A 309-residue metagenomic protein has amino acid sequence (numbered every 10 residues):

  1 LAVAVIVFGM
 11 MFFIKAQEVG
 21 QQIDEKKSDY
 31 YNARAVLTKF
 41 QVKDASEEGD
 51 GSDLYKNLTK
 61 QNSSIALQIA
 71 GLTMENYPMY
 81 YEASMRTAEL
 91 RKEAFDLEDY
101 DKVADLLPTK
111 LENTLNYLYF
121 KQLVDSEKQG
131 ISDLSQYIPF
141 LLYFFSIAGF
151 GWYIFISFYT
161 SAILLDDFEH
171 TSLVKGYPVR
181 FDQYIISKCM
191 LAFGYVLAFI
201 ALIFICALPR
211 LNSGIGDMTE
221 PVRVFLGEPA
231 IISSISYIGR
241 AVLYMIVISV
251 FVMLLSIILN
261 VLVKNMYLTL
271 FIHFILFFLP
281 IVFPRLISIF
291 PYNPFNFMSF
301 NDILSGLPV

Functional and structural regions predicted by a protein language model:
L1, S161-A198: Helix-loop-helix units of permease transmembrane domains in multi-pass membrane transporters, especially ABC
I6-M11, I275-P284, N301: Aromatic-anchored segments of alpha-helical transmembrane domains
I6-R34, N116-I163, S187-V261, S305-V309: Secretory targeting signals
K15-S157, V309: Membrane-embedded or membrane-proximal helical elements that form or frame transporter/channel pores
D167, I246, V250, F278 (+1 more regions): Hydrophobic alpha-helical transmembrane bundles that constitute the permease/transmembrane domains of multi-pass
V174-K175, I257-L262, L268: Conserved catalytic-core segments centered on acid/base and nucleophilic motifs
V263-P294: Transmembrane helix segments
S288-P308: Short hydrophobic, aromatic-rich alpha-helical segments embedded in or entering the lipid bilayer of multi-pass
